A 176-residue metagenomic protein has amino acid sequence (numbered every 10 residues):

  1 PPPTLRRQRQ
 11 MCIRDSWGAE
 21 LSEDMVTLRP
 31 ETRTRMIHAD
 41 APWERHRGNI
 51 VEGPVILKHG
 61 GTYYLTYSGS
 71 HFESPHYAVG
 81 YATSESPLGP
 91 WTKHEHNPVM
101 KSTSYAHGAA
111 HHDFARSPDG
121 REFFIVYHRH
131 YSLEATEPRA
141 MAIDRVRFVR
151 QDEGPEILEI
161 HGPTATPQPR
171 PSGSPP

Functional and structural regions predicted by a protein language model:
P1-I13: Single conserved hydrophobic/aromatic residue that forms the stacking wall/gate of nucleotide- or nucleobase-binding
R7-Q10, Y64-T66, F123-V126: Conserved beta-propeller blade signature
R14-E20, S74-A82, L133-D144: Structural motif
G18-R29, Y81-P90, R147-P155: Short loop/turn segments immediately following beta-strands, especially the blade-tip and inter-blade linker loops
E23-V55, P90-D113, E159-P176: Surface loop/turn signatures of beta-propeller and other carbohydrate-active proteins
I50-S68: Oxyanion-binding "anion nests"
K58-G61, R116-G120: Residue-level detector of Asp-centered blade-edge/turn motifs that repeat once per structural unit in beta-propeller
E122-P175: Blade-level signature of beta-propeller repeat domains, shared across WD40, Kelch, NHL, RCC1 and BNR/Asp-box propellers
